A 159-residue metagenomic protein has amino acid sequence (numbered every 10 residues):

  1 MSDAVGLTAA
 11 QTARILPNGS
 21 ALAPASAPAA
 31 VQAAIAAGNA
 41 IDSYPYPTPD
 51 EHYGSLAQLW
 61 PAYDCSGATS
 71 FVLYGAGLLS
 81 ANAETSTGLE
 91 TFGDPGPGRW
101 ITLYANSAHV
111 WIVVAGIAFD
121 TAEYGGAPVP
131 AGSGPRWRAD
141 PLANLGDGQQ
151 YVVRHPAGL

Functional and structural regions predicted by a protein language model:
M1-T48, V129-L159: Intrinsically disordered, low-complexity, Pro/Ser/Thr/Asn/Gly/Ala-rich spacer/linker segments adjacent to signal
L16-S20, P49-L56, G88-L89: Short linear capping/connector segments at secondary-structure termini
G19-L22, A34, E51, F92 (+2 more regions): Short, flexible coil/linker segments at or flanking structured domains
P24-V31, Q58-S66: Solvent-exposed, acidic/flexible segments
I35, T69-S70: Generic structural marker for isolated residues within well-ordered, non-membrane alpha-helices of soluble domains
N39-Y63, N82: Active-site nucleophile-His-acid catalytic modules used for acyl/amide transfer and hydrolysis across diverse enzymes
Y63, S70-L159: ...with weaker cross-activation on analogous glycine-rich loops/strands in unrelated enzymes
